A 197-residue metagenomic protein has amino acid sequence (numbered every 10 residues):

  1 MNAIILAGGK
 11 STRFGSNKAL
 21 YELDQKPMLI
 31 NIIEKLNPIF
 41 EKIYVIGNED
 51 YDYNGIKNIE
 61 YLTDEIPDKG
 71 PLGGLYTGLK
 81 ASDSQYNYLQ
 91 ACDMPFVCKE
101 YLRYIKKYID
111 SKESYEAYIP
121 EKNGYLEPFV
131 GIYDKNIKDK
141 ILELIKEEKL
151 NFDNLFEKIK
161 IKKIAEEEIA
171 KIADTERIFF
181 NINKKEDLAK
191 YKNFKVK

Functional and structural regions predicted by a protein language model:
M1-K149, N154-E176, K192-N193: Nucleotide and nucleotide-moiety/phosphate-recognizing core
I178-K197: Short, basic/aromatic-enriched C-terminal tail that caps enzymatic domains
